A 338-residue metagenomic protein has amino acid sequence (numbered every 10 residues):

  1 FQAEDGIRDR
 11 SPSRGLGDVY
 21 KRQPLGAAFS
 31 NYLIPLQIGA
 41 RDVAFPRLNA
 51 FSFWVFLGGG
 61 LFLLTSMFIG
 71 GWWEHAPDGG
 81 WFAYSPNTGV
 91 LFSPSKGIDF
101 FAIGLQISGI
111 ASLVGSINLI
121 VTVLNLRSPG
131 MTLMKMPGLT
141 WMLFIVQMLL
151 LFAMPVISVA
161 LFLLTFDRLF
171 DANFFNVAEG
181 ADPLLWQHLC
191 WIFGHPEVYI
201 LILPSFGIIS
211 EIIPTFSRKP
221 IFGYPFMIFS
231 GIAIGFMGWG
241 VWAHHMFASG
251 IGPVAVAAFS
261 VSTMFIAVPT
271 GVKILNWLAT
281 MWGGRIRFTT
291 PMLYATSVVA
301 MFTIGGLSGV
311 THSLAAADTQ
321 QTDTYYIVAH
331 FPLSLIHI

Functional and structural regions predicted by a protein language model:
A3-Y20, H337-I338: Short, small-residue-biased leader/transition segments that mark boundaries at the very start of proteins
R8, R14, Q37-D42, G71-A102 (+4 more regions): Membrane-interface interhelical loops and short amphipathic "cap" helices that link adjacent transmembrane segments
D18, F100-I110, P196-Y199, F331-I336: Membrane-interface loop-to-helix entry segments
K21-L36, F56-D78, S108-N125, L149-L169: Transmembrane-helix bundle segments that line or gate the permeation/cavity pathway in multi-pass membrane proteins
A28-P35, I110-K135, A160-F175, E197-R218 (+1 more regions): Juxtamembrane interface elements at the cytosolic ends of transmembrane helices in multi-pass membrane proteins
Q37-G58, S95-L105, L124-L150, F216-A233 (+2 more regions): Membrane-interfacial loop-to-helix junctions in multi-pass inner-membrane proteins
F51, P137-F152, V159, D182-A243 (+2 more regions): Short helix-boundary/re-entrant hairpin motifs in multi-pass inner-membrane proteins
